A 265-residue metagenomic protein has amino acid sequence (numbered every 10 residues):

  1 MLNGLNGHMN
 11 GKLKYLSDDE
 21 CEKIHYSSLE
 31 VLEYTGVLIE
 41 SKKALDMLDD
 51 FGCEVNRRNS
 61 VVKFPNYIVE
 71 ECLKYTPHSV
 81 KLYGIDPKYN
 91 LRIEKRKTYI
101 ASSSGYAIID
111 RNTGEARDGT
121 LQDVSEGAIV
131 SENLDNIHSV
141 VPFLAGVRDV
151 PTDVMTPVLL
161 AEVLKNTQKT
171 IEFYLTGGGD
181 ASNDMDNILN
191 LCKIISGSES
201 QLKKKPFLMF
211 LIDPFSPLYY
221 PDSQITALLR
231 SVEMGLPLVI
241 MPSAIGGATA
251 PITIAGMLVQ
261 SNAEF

Functional and structural regions predicted by a protein language model:
M1-D123: Acidic/polar, glycine-rich intrinsically disordered N-terminal extensions of enzymes
G119-F265: Helix-rich catalytic cores of soluble enzyme domains
